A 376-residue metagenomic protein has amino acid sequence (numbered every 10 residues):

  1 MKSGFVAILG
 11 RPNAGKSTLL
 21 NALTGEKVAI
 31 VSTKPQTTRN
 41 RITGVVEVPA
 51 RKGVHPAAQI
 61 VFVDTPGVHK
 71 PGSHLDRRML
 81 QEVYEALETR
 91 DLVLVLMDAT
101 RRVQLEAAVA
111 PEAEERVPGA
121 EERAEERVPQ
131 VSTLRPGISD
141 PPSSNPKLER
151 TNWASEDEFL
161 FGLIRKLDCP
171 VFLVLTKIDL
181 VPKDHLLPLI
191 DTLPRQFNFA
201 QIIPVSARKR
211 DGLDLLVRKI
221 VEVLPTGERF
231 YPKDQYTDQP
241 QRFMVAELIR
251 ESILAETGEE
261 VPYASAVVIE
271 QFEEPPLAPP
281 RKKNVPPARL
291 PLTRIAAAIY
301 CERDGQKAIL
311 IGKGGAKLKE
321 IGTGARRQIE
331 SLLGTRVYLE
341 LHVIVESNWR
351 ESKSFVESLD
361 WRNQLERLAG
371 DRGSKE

Functional and structural regions predicted by a protein language model:
M1-E88, M97: Conserved G1/Walker A P-loop phosphate-binding module
E26, V45-P49, A86-T100, Q196-F199 (+7 more regions): Conserved, well-folded catalytic cores of nucleic-acid-processing and energy-transducing macromolecular machines
P35-T37, P66-H69, A99-V103, I178-V181 (+5 more regions): Conserved nucleotide-binding/hydrolysis micro-motifs of P-loop NTPases
A50-P56, R78-E115, S144-A200: Conserved C-terminal guanine-recognition region of P-loop GTPase G domains, centered on the G4
R150, A154, K183, S206 (+4 more regions): Conserved phosphate/pyrophosphate-binding and hydrolysis machinery centered on Walker-type P-loop NTPases, extending
C169-P170, D179-T237: Canonical P-loop GTPase G-domain recognition
Q241-E376: P-loop NTP-binding site
